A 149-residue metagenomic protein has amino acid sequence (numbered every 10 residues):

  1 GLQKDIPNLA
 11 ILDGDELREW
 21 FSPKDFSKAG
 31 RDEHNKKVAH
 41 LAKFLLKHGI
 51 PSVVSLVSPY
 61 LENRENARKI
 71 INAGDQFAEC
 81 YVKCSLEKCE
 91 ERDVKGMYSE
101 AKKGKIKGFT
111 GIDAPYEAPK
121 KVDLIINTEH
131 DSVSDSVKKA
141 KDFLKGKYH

Functional and structural regions predicted by a protein language model:
G1-K43, K47: Conserved substrate/cofactor phosphate-moiety recognition/catalytic segment in nucleotide-dependent phosphotransferases
L9-I11, F77-E79, D123-I125: Conserved beta-strand scaffold positions in the cores of enzyme catalytic domains, especially in NTP/NDP-utilizing
D13, G30-K37, N63, K105 (+1 more regions): Helical mechanochemical/support elements of P-loop NTPase systems and associated helical scaffolds
G14-E16, L56, T128: Generic detector of well-ordered alpha-helical packing
W20, K24-K28, A42-K102, G108: ATP-dependent NMP and nucleoside kinases share a basic, alpha-helical "lid"
A42, A140, L144: Hydrophobic "lid"/C-terminal helical patch of Rossmann-like NAD(P)-dependent dehydrogenase/epimerase domains
K83-L86, E91-K139, K147-H149: Small-molecule kinase domains that catalyze NTP-dependent phosphoryl transfer to phosphate-bearing small molecules
